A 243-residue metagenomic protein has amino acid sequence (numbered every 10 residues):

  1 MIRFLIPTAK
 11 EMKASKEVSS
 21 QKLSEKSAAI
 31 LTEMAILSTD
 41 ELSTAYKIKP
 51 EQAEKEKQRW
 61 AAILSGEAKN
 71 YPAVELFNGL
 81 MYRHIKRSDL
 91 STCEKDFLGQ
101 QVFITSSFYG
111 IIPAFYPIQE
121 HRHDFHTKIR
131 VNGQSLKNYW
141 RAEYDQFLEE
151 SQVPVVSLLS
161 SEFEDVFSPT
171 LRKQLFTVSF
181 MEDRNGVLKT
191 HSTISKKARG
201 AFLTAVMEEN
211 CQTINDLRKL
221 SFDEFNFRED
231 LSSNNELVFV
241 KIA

Functional and structural regions predicted by a protein language model:
M1-I2, A243: Short, Lys/Arg-enriched, disordered terminal segments
I2-D89: Active-site helix-to-loop segments that bind/position phosphate- or nucleotide-bearing substrates and donors across
K86-A243: Internal, well-folded beta-alpha domain core
